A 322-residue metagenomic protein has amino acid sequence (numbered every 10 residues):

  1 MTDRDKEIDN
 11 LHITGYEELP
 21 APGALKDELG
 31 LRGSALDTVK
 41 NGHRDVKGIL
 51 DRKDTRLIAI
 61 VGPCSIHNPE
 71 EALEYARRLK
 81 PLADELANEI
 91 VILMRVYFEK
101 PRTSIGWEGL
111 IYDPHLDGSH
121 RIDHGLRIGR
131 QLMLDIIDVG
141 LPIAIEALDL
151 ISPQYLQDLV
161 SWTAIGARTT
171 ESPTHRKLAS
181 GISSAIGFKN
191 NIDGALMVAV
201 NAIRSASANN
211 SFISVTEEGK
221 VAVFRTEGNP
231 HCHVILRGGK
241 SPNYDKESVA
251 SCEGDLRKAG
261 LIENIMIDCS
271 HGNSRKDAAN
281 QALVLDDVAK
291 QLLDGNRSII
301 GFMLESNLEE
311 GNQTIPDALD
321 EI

Functional and structural regions predicted by a protein language model:
T2-D9, E89-Y244, S248-V249, H271-G272 (+6 more regions): Active-site-facing alpha/beta catalytic cores
D9-K53: N- or domain-start disorder-to-order transition segments that initiate the globular core
G33-R52, K80-M94, E99, G129 (+1 more regions): N-terminal beta-rich core of secreted/periplasmic extracellular enzymes
G62, I267: Conserved, mostly hydrophobic/aromatic
P69-P81, S104-Y112: Glycine-rich loop at the start of a catalytic domain that most often binds anionic cofactors/ligands
L73-N88, E253-R257, V288-R297: Short amphipathic alpha-helices and their capping/turn segments at secondary-structure boundaries
L236-G239, S251-M266: A contiguous, surface-oriented mixed alpha/beta subdomain in the mid-to-C-terminal portion of proteins that forms
A318-I322: Short, intrinsically disordered, charge-balanced linker/junction segments flanking boundaries in proteins
